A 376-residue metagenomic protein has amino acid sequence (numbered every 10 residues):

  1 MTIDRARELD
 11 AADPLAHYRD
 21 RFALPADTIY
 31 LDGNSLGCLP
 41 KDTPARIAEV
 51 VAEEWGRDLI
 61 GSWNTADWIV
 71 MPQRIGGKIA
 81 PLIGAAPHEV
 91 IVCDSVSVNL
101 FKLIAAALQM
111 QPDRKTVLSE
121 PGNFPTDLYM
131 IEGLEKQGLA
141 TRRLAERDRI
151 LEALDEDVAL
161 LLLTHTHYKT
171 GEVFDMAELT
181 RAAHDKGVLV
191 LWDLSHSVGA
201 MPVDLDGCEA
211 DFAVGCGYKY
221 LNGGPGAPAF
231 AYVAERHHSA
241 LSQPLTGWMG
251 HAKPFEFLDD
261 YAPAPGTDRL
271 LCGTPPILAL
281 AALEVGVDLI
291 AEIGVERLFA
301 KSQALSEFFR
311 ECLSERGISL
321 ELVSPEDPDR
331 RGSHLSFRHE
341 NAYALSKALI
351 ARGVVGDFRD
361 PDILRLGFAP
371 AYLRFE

Functional and structural regions predicted by a protein language model:
M1-E376: Pyridoxal 5′-phosphate
